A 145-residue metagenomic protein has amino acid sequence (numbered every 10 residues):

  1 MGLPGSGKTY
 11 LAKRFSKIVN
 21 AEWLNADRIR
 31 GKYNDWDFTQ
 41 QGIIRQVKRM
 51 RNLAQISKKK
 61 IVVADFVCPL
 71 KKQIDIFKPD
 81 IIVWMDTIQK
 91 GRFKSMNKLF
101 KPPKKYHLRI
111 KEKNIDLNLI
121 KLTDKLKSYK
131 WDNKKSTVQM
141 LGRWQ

Functional and structural regions predicted by a protein language model:
L3-P4: The conserved Walker
K8: Conserved lysine of the Walker
A12-L53: Conserved substrate/cofactor phosphate-moiety recognition/catalytic segment in nucleotide-dependent phosphotransferases
V19, F77-P79, K105: Short, structured coil segments at secondary-structure junctions
E22-L24, I81-V83, L108-I110: Hydrophobic/aromatic beta-strand patches that form the interior of the parallel beta-sheet core in alpha/beta enzyme
Q40-F93: Glycine-rich phosphate-binding loop used to anchor ATP phosphates in small-molecule kinases, encompassing both
M85-Q145: Small-molecule kinase domains that catalyze NTP-dependent phosphoryl transfer to phosphate-bearing small molecules
